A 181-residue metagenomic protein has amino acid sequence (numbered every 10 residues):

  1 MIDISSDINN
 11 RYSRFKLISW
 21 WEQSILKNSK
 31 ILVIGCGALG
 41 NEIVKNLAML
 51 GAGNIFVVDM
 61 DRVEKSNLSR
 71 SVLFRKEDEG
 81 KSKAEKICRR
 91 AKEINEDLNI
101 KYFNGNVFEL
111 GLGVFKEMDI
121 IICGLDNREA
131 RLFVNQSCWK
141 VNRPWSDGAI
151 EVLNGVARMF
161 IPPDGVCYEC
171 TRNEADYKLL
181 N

Functional and structural regions predicted by a protein language model:
M1-L32, K65: N-terminal charged helix/coil linker that caps or initiates catalytic domains
K30, G53-I55, N99: Residues at the starts of beta-strands that form the adenosine-phosphate
V33-C36, V57: Hydrophobic Val/Ile/Leu positions in short beta-strands of Rossmann-like dinucleotide-binding domains
L39: Hydrophobic/small residue at the entry helix of a nucleotide-binding pocket
I43-V44, I87: Hydrophobic residues within alpha-helices that form the first helical element adjacent to the glycine-rich loop
V44-K45, N135: Generic hydrophobic/aromatic pocket-lining and core-packing "Φ" positions
N54-N95: Glycine-rich phosphate-binding loop and adjoining beta1-alpha1-beta2 segment of Rossmann-like nucleotide-binding folds
N95, I100-F103, V107-F108, L112-N181: E1/E1-like adenylate-forming module used to activate ubiquitin-like modifiers and sulfur-carrier proteins
